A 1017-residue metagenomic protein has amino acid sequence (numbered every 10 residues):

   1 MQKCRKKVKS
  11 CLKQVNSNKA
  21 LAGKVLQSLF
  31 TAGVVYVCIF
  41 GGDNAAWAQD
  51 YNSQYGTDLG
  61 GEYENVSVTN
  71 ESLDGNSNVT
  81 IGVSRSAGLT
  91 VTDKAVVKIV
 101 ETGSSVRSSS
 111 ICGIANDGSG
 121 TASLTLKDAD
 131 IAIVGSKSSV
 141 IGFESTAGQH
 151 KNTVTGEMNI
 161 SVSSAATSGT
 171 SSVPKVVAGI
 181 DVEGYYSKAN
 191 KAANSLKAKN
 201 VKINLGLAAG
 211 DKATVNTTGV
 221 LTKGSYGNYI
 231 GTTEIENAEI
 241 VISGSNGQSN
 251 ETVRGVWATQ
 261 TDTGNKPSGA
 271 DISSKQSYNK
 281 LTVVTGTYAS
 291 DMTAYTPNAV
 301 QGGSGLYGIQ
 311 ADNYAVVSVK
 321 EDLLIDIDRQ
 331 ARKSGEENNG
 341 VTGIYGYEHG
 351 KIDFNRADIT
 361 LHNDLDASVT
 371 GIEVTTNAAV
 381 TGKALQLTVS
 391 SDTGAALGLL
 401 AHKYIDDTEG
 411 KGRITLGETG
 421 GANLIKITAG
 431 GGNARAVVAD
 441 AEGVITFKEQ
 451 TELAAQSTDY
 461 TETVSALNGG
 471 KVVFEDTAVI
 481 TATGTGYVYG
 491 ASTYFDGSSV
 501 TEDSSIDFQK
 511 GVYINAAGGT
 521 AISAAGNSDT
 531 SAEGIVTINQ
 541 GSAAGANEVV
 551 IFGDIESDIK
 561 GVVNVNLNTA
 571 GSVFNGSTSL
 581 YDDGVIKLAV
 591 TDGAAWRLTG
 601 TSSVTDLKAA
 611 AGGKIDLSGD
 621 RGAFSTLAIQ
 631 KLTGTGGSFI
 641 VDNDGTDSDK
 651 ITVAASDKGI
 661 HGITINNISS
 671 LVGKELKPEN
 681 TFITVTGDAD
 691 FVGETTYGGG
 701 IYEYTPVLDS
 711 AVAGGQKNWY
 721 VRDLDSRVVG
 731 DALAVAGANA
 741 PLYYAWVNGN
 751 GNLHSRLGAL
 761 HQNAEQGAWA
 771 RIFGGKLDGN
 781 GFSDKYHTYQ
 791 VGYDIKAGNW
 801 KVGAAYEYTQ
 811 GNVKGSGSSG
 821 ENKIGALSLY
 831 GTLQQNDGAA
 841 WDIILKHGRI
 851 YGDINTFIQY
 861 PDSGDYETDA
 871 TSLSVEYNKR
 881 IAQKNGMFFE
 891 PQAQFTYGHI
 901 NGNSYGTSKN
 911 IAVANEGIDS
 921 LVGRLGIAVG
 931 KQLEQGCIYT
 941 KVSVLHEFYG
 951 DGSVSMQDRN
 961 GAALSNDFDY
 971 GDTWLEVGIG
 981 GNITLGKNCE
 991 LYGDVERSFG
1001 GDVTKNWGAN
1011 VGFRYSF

Functional and structural regions predicted by a protein language model:
R5-K7, W47-Q49, I640-S648, A654 (+2 more regions): Outer-membrane translocation/initiation segment of Type V secreted surface proteins
W47, Y51, L59-I81, L89-S110 (+21 more regions): Beta-strand-rich solenoid/repeat architectures in extracellular/passenger domains of polysaccharide-targeting enzymes
S53, A768-I772, V802-A804, G831 (+7 more regions): Membrane-embedded beta-strand positions of outer-membrane beta-barrel proteins
N279, S572, A764-A768, H787 (+9 more regions): Outer-envelope beta-barrel architecture signal
G469, D503, A516-G518, G526-G662 (+2 more regions): Extracellular beta-solenoid/beta-roll
D725-F889, E996, G1001: Outer membrane beta-barrel translocator domains of Type V secretion systems
G737, K785, N812, S816-S818 (+3 more regions): Solvent-exposed, glycine/polar-rich loop segments of beta-barrel outer-membrane systems
S828-L833, A914-F1017: Outer membrane beta-barrel transmembrane domains
